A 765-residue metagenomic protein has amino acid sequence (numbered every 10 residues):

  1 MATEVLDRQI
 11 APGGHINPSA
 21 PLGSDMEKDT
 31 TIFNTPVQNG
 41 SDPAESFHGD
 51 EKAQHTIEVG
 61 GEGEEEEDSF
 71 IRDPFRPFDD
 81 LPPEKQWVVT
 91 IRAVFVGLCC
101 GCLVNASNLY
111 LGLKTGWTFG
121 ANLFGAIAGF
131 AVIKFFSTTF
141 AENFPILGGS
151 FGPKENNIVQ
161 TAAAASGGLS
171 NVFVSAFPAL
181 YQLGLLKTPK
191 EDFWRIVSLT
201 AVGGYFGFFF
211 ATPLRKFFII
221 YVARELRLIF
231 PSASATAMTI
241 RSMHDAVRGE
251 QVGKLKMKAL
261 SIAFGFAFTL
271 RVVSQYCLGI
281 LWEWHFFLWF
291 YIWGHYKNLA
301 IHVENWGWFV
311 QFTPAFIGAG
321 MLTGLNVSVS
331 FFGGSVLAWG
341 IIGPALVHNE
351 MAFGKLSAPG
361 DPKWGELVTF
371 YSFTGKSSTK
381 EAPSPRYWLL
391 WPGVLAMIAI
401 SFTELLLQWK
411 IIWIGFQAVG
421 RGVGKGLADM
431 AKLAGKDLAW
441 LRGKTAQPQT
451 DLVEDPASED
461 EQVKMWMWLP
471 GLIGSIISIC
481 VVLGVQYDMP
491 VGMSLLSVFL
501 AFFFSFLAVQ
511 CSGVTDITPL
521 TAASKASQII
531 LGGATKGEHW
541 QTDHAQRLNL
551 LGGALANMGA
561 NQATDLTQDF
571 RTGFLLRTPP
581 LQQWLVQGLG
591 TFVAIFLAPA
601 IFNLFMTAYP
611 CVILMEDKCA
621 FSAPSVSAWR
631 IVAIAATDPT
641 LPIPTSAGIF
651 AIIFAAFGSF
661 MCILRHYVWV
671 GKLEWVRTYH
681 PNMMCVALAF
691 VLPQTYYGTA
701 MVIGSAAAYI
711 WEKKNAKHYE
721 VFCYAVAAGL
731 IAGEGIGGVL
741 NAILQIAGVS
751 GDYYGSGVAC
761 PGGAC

Functional and structural regions predicted by a protein language model:
A2-C765: Alpha-helical multipass membrane-protein architecture
